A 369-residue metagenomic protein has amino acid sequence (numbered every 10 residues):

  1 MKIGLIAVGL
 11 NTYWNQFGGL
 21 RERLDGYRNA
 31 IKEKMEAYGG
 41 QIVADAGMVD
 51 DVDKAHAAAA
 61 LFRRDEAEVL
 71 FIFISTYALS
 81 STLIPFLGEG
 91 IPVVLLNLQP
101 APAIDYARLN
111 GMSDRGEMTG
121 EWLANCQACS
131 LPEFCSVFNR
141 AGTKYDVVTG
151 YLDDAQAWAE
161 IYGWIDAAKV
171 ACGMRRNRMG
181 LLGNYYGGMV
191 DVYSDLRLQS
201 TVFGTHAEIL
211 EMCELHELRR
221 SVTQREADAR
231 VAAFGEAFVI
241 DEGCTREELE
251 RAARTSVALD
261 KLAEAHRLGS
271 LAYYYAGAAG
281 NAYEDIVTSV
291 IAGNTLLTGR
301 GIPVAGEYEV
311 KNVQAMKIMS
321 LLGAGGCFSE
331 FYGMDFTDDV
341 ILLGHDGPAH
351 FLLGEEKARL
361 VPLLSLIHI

Functional and structural regions predicted by a protein language model:
M1-C135, R140-T143, V147-A171, R176 (+2 more regions): Metallocofactor- and cofactor-centric catalytic cores in central/energy metabolism, strongly enriched
A57, E284-I286, L342-H345: Short glycine/threonine-rich loop-to-helix capping motif typified by GTGT followed within a few residues by an Asp-Pro
V231-L322: Long, internal scaffold/assembly segments composed of regular secondary structure
A272-G280, F328-P348: A glycine-rich phosphate-binding loop feature that marks nucleotide/adenosyl-phosphate handling sites
D346-S365: Aromatic/basic-lined ligand-recognition segments that form π-stacking hydrophobic pockets flanked by Lys/Arg to engage
I367-I369: Conserved small/polar residues in nucleotide/adenosyl-binding loops
